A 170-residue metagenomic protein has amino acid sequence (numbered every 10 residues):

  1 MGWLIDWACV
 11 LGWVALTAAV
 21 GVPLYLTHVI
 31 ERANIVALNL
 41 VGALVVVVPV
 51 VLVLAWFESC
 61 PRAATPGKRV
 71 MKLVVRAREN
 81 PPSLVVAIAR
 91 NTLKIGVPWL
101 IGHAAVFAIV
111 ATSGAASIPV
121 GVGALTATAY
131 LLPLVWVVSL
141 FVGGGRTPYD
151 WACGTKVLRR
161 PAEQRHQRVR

Functional and structural regions predicted by a protein language model:
M1-R170: Membrane-interfacial and juxtamembrane segments of integral membrane proteins
